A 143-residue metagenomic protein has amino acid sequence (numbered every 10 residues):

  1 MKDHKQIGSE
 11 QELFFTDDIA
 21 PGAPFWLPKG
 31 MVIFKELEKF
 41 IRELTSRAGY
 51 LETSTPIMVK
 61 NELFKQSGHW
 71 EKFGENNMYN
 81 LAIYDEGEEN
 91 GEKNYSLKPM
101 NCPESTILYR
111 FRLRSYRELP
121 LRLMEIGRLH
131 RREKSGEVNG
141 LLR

Functional and structural regions predicted by a protein language model:
M1-L142: Auxiliary tRNA-acceptor-end handling modules of aminoacyl-tRNA synthetases
